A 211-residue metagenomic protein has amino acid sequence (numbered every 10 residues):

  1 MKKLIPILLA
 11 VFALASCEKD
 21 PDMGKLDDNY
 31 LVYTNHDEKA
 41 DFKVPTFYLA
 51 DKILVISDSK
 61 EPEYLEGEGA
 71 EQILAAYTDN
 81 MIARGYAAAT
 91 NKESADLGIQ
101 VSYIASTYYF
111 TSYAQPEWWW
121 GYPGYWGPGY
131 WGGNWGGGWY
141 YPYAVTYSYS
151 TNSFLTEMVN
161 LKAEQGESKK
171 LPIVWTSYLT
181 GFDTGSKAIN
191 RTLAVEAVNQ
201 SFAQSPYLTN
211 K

Functional and structural regions predicted by a protein language model:
M1-L4: Positively charged n-region of N-terminal signal peptides that target proteins for export
A13-S16: C-terminal motif of bacterial Sec signal peptides marking the signal peptidase cleavage site
E18-M23: Bacterial lipoprotein signal-peptidase II cleavage site
L26-K43: Post-signal peptide N-terminal segment of mature Sec-exported envelope proteins
P45, A95-L97, S150-L155, W175: Envelope-exposed proteins and targeting segments
K52-A105: N-terminal segment of the mature soluble domain
V101-E164: Surface-exposed short loop/turn segments
E164-S201: Short secondary-structure boundary motifs at beta->alpha junctions and helix caps
